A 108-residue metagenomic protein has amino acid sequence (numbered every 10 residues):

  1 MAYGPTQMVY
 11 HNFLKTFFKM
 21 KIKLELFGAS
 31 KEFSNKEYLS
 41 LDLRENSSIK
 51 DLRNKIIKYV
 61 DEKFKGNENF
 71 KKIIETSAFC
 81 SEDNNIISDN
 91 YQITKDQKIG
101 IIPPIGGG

Functional and structural regions predicted by a protein language model:
A2-G107: Ubiquitin-like/PB1-type beta-grasp interaction modules and other compact soluble beta-rich domains
